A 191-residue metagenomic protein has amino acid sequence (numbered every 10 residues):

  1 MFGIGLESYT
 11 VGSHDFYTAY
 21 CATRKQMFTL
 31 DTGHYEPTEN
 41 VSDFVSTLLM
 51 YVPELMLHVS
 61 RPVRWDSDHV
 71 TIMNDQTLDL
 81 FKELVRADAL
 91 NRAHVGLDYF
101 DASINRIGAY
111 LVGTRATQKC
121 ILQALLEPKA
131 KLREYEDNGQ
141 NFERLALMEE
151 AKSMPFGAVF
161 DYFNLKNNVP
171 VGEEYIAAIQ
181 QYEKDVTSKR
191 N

Functional and structural regions predicted by a protein language model:
M1-T10: Active-site-facing alpha/beta catalytic cores
Y9-V11, T18-L30, E36-N191: Histidine-acidic metal/acid-base catalytic patches
